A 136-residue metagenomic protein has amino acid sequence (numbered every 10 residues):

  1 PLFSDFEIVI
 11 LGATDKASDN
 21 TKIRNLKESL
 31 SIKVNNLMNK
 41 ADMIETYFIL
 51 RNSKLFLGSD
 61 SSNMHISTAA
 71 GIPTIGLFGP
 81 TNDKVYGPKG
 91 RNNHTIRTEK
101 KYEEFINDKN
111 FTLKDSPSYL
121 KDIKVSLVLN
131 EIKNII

Functional and structural regions predicted by a protein language model:
L2-G79, D83: Donor-binding and catalytic core of enzymes assembling or modifying cell-surface/extracellular glycoconjugates
N20, Y86-G87, F105: Short Asp/Glu-rich motifs
K33, F78, P88, T112-D115: Short, functionally important structural connectors and interaction interfaces within domains
L37, Y86, L120-I123: Short clusters of hydrophobic/aromatic residues that line enzyme substrate/ligand-binding pockets
N82, K89-R91: Catalytic binding pocket for nucleotide-activated donors in carbohydrate/polymer assembly enzymes
R91-I136: Leloir-type glycosyltransferase catalytic cores
